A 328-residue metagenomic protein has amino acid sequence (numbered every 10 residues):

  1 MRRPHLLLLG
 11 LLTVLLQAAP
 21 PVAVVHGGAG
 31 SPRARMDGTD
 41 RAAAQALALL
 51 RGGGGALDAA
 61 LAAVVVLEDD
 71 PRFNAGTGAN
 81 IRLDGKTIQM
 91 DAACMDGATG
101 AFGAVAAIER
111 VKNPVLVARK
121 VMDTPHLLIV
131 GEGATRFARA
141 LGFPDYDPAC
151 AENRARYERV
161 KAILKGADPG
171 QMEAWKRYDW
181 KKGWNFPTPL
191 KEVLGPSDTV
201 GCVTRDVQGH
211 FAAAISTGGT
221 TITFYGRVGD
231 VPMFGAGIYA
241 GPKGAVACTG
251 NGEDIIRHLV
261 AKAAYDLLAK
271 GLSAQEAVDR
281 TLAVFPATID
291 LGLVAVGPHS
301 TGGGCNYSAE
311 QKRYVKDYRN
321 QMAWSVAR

Functional and structural regions predicted by a protein language model:
M1-R2: N-terminal secretory signal peptides that target proteins for export/translocation
H5-Q17: Bacterial N-terminal signal peptides
A19-R328: Alpha/propeptide regions of enzymes that mature by internal proteolysis
